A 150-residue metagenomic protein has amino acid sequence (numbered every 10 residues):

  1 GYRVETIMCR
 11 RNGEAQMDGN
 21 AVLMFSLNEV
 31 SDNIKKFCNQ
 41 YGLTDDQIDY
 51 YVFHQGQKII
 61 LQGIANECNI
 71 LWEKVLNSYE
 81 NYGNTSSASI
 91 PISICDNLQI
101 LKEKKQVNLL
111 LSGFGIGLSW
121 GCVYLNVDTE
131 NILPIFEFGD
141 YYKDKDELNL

Functional and structural regions predicted by a protein language model:
G1-N28, D32, F114, V123-L150: Condensing-enzyme catalytic core mediating Claisen C-C bond formation in acyl metabolism
V4-T6, I60-W72: Acidic-glycine-rich active-site phosphate/pyrophosphate-binding loop
S31-D49, N66, N97-K102: Phosphate/pyrophosphate-binding loops at sites that engage ATP/ADP/AMP, CoA/4′-phosphopantetheine, polyphosphate
I48-I64, Y82-A88: Glycine-rich phosphate-binding loops at beta-strand->alpha-helix junctions
L71-T85: Conserved phosphate-binding/catalytic loops in two-lobed NTP-binding clefts
N81, G113-L118: Acidic, glycine-rich active-site loops and adjacent beta-strand->loop/helix elements that engage anionic groups
S87-E103: Active-site-proximal alpha-helical scaffold in enzymes
K105-V107: Nucleotide donor/acceptor-binding cores
